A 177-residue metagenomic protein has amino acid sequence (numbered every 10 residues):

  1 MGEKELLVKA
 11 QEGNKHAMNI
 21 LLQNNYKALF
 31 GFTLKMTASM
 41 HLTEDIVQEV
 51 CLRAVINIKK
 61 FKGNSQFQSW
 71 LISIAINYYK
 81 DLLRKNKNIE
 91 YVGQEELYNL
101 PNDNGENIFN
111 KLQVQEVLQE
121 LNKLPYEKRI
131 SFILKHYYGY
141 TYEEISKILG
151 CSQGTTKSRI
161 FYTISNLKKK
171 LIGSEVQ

Functional and structural regions predicted by a protein language model:
M1-A28, N122, E144, I148 (+3 more regions): N-terminal module of bacterial RNA polymerase sigma factors
Q11-E12, C51-Q66, N86: Sigma70-family region 2
Q11-I20, F30-E49, Q153, E175-Q177: Short, charged helix-capping/linker segments at alpha-helix termini
G31, D45-L52, S65-N77: Structural recognition of an alpha-helix C-terminal capping motif at a helix-to-coil junction
K59-K62, S73-G93, Y162: Arg/Lys-rich amphipathic alpha helix in sigma70-family domain 2
I89-V114, T141: Internal acidic/polar
K128, E143, K147-G173: DNA-recognition helix of helix-turn-helix
S131-K135: A short pre-motif secondary-structure segment
